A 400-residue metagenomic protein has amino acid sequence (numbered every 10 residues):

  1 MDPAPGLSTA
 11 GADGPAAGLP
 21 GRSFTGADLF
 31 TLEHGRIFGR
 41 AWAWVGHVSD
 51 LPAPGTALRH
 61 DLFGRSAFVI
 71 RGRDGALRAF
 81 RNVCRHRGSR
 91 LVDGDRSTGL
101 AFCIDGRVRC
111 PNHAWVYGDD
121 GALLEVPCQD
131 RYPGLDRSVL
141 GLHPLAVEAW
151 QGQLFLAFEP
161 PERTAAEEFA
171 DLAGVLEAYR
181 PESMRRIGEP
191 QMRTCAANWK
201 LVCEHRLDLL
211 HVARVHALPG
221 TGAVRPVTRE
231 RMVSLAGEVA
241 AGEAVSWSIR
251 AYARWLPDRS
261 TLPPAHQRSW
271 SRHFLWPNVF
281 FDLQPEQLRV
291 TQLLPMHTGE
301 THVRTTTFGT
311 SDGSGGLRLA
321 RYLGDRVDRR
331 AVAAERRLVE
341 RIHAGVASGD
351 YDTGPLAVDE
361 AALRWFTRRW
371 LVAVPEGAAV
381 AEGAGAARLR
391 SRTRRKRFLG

Functional and structural regions predicted by a protein language model:
M1-G21: Short, contiguous pre-domain boundary segments
L19, S23-L62: Non-catalytic accessory segments flanking enzyme active sites
E33, V83-C84, R109, V202 (+1 more regions): Short hydrophobic core segments
F38-W42, S89, H211: Generic structural signal for secondary-structure transition and capping sites
R40-L51, V126-R131, R272-P277: Short Pro/Gly-enriched beta-strand edge/turn motifs at strand-loop
D50-P160, A166-A173: Rieske [2Fe-2S] iron-sulfur-binding domain
R71, E148, Q153-G400: C-terminal catalytic domain of Rieske-type non-heme iron oxygenases
